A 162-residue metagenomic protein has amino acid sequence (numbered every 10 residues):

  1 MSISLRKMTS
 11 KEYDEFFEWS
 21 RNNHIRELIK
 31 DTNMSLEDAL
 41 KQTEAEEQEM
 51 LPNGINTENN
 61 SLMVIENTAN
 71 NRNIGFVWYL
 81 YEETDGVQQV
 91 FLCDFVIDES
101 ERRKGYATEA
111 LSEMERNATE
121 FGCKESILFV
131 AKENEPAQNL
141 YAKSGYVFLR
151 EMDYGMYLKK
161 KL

Functional and structural regions predicted by a protein language model:
I3, K7-E99, E113, N117 (+1 more regions): Acetyl-CoA-dependent GNAT
A39, R102, Y106, E133: Conserved acidic
D94-I97, R103-R116, N139-K143: Conserved acetyl-CoA-binding loop-helix of GNAT-fold acetyltransferases
D98-S100, G122-C123: A short, structure-level motif marking secondary-structure boundaries and short turns
T108, K132-R150, M156: Conserved active-site alpha-helix within GNAT-family acetyltransferase domains
T119-F129: Conserved GNAT acetyl-CoA-binding A-motif
Y157-L162: Terminal substrate-recognition subdomain of acyl/acetyltransferases
